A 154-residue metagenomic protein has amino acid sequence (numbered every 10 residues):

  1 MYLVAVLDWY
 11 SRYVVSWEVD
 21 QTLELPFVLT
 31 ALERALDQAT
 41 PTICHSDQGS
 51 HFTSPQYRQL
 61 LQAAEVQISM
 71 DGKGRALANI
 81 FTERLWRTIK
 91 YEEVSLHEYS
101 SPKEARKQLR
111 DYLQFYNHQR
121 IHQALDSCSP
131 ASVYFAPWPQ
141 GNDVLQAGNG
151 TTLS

Functional and structural regions predicted by a protein language model:
M1-L3: Short loop/turn microsegments at loop-to-beta-strand junctions
V6-W9, A35-Q38, L60, T88 (+1 more regions): Conserved catalytic core of Hanks-type protein kinase domains
L7, W17-A39, I43, T53: Active-site beta-loop-alpha junctions of metal-dependent nucleic acid enzymes, especially the RNase H-like/DDE
W9, Q48, H118: Residues immediately flanking
S11-V14: Hydrophobic "anchor" residues
T42, A64-V66: A structural micro-motif
S46-Q48, F52-R58, I68-K90, S101-R110 (+1 more regions): RNase H-like two-metal-ion nuclease catalytic core shared by retroviral integrases and related mobile-element nucleases
Q62-A64, T88-S154: C-terminal domain-tail junction helix/linker
